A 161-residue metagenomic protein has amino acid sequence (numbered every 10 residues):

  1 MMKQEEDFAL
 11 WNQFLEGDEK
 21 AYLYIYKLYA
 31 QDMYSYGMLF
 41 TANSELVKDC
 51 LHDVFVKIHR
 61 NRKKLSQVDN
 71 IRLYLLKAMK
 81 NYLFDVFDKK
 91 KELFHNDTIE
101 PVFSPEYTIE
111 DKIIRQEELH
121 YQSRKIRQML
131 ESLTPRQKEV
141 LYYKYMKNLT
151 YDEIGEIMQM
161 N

Functional and structural regions predicted by a protein language model:
M1-D32: N-terminal module of bacterial RNA polymerase sigma factors
E5, E131, P135-E139, K147-N161: Helix-turn-helix DNA-binding module
A9-Q13, K125-L133: Short amphipathic alpha-helical boundary/capping segments
L15-Y24, Y34-D53: Short, charged helix-capping/linker segments at alpha-helix termini
L28-Q31, F40, Y142-L149: Short helix-capping/turn signature of helix-turn-helix
S35, D49-V56, R60, D69-N81: Structural recognition of an alpha-helix C-terminal capping motif at a helix-to-coil junction
K63-Q67, K77-D97: Arg/Lys-rich amphipathic alpha helix in sigma70-family domain 2
L93-L119, L130: Internal acidic/polar
